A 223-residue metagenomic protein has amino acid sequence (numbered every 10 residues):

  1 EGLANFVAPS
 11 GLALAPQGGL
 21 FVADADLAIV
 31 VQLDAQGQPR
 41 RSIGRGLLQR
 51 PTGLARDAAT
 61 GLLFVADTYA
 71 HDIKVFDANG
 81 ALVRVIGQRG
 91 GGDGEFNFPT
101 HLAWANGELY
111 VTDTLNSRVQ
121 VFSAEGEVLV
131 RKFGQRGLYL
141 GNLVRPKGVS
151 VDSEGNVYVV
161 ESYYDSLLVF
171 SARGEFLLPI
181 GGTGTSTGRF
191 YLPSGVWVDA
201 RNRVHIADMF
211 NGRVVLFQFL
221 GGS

Functional and structural regions predicted by a protein language model:
E1-S223: Eukaryotic scaffold repeat domains enriched in small/polar residues
